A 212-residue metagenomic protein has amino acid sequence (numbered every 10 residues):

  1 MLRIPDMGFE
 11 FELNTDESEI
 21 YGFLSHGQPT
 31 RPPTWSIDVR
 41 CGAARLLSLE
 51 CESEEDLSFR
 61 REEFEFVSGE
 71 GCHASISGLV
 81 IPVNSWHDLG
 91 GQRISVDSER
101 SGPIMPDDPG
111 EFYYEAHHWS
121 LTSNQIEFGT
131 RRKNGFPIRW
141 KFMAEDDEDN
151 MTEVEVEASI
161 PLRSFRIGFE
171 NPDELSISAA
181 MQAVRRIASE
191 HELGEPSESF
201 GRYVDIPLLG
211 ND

Functional and structural regions predicted by a protein language model:
M1-D212: An extracellular/secretory-lumen and virion-surface interaction module
